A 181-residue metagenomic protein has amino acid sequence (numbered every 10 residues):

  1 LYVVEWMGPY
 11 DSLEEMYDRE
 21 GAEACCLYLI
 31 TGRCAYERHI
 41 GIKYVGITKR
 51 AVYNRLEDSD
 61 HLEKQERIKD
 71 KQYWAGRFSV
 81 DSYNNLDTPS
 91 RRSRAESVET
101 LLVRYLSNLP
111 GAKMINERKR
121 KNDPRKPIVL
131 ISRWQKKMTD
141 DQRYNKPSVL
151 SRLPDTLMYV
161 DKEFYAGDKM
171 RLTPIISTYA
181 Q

Functional and structural regions predicted by a protein language model:
L1-I42, K49-Q181: Boundary/linker segments flanking structured domains
